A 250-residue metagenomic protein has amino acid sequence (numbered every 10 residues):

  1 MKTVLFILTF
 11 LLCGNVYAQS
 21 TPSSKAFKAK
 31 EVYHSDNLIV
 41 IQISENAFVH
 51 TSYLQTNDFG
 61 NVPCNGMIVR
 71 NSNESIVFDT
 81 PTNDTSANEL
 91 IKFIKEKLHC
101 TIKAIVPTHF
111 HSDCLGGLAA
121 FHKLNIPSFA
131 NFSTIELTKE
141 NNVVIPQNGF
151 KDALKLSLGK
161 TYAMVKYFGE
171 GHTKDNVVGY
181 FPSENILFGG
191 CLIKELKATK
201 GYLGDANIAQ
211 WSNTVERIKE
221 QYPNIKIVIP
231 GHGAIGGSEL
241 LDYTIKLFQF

Functional and structural regions predicted by a protein language model:
M1-T21: Bacterial Sec-dependent N-terminal signal peptides
V16-S35: Sec-dependent signal peptide cleavage junction
F27, S35-N37, Q42, T101 (+4 more regions): Metallo-beta-lactamase
Q42-I91, V178-C191: Conserved beta-strand hairpin/beta-sheet module of binuclear metal-dependent hydrolase folds, prominently
N46, V69, D79, I94 (+9 more regions): Divalent metal-coordination and catalytic microenvironments
G66, A87-I91, L115-L118, S212-V215 (+1 more regions): Extracytoplasmic/secreted envelope proteins and their assembly/folding machinery, especially bacterial periplasmic
S72-I76, T85-F129: Active-site metal-binding motif and surrounding structural segment of the metallo-beta-lactamase
E74-S75, T82-N83, F168-D242, K246: Metallo-beta-lactamase
